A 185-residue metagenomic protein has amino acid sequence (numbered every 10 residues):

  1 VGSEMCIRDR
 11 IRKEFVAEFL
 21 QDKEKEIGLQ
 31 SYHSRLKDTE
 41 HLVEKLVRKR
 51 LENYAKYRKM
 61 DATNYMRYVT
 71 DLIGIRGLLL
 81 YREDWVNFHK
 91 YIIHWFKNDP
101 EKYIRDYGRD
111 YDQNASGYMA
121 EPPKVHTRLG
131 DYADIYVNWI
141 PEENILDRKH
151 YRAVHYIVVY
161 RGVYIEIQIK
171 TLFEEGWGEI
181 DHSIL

Functional and structural regions predicted by a protein language model:
V1-C6: Short, small-residue-biased leader/transition segments that mark boundaries at the very start of proteins
R8-R58, D112-M119: Surface-exposed, low-hydrophobicity interaction/linker segments
Y32, L36, T63, G74-L78: Short gly/ser-rich anion-binding loops that grip negatively charged ligand groups
N53-R58, A62, M66, A153: Surface-exposed peri-terminal alpha-helical interaction modules
M66-Y68, I73-G74, L78-L185: Long beta-strand-rich cores associated with HINT superfamily self-processing modules
